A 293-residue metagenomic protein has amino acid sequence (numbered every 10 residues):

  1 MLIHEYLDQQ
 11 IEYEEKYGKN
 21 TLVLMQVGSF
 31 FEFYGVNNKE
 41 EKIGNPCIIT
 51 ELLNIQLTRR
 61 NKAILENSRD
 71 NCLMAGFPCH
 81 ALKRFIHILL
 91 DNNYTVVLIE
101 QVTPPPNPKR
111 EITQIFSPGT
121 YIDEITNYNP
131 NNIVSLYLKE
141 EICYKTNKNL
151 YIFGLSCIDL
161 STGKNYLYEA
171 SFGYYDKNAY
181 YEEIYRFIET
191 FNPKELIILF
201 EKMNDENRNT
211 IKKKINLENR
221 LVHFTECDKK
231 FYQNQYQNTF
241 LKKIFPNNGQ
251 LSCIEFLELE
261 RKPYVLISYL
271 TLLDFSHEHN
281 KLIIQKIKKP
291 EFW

Functional and structural regions predicted by a protein language model:
M1-W293: Basic, polar low-complexity surface loops/patches
